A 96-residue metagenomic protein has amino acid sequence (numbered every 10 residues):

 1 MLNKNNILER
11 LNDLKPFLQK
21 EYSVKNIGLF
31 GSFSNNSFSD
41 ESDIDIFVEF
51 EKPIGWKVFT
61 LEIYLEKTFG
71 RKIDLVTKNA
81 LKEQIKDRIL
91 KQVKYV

Functional and structural regions predicted by a protein language model:
M1-N26, S34-D40, F50-V96: Catalytic core of pol beta-like nucleotidyltransferases
G28, D45-F47: Short, well-ordered beta-strand segments
